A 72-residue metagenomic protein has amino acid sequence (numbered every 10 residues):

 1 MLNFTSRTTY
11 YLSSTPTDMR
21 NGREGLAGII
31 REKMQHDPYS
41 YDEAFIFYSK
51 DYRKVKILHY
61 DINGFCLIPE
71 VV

Functional and structural regions predicted by a protein language model:
M1-V72: Polybasic/polar functional segments that serve as interface/processing modules
